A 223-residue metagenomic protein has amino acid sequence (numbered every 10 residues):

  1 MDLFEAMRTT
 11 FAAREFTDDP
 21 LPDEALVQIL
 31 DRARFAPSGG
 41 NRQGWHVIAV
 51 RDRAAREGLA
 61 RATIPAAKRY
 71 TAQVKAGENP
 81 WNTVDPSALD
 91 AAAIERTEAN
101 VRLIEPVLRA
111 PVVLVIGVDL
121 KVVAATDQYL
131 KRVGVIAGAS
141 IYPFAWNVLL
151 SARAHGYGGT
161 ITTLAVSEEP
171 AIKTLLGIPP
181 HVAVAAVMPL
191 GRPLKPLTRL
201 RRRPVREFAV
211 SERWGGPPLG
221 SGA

Functional and structural regions predicted by a protein language model:
L3-D19: Generic N-terminal amphipathic, Lys/Arg-enriched alpha-helix
T9-A13, V84, A183-A223: C-terminal helix-cap and adjacent tail motif
E15-F16, H46, G158-T162: Short catalytic-loop micro-motif centered on adjacent basic/acidic residues
D31-F35, T97-R102, I172-L175, K195-P196: Glycine-rich, charged/polar anion/phosphate-binding loops that engage phosphate groups from diverse ligands
A33, V112-I116, L120, A124-T174: Small-aliphatic-rich amphipathic alpha-helix that forms the alpha element of a beta-alpha
F35-N41: Glycine-rich phosphate/pyrophosphate-binding beta-alpha loops
G44-W45, A110-V113, V184-A185: Short, surface-exposed beta-edge/turn micro-motifs
A49-G138: Glycine/small-residue-rich phosphate/adenosyl-binding loop
